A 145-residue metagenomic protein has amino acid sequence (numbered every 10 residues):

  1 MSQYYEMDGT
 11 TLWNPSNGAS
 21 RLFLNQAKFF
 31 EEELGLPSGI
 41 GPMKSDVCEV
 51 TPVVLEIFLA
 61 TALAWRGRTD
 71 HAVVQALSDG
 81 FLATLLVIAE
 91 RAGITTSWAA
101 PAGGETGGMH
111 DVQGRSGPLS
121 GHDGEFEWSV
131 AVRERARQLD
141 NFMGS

Functional and structural regions predicted by a protein language model:
M1-S145: Acidic (Asp/Glu-rich) sequence patches and key acidic residues that form negatively charged surfaces used
